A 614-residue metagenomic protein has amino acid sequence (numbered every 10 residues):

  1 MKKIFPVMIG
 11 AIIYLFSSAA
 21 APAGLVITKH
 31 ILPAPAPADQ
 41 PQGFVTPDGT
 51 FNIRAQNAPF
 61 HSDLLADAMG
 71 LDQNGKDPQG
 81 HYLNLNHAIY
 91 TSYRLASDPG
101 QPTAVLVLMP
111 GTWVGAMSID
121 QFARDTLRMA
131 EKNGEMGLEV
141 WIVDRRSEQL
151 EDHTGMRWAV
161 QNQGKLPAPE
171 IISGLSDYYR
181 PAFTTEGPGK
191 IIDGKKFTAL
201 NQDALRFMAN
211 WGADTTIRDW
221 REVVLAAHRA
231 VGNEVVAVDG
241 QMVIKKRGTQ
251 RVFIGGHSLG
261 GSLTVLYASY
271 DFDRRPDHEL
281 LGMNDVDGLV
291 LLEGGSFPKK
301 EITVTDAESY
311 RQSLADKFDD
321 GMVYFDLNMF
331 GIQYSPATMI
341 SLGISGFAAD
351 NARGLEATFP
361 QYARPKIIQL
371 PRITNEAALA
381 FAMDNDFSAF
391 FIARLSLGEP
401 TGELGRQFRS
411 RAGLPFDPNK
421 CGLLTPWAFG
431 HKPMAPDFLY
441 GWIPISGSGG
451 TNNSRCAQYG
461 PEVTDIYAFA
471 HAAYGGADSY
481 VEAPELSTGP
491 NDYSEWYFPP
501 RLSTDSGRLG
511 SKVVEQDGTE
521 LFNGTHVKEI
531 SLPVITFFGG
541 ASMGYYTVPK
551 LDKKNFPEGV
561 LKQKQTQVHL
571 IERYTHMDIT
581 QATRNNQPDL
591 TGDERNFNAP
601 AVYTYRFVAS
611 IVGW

Functional and structural regions predicted by a protein language model:
G24-D98: N-terminal cap/lid segment of alpha/beta-hydrolase-fold proteins
L95-R180: Short, surface-exposed "cap/lid" segments of acyl-processing enzymes
L108-M109, L292, I571: Alpha/beta-hydrolase
D144, E376-W614: C-terminal subdomain of alpha/beta-hydrolase-fold enzymes, centered on the catalytic histidine and its supporting
V160-V243: Alpha/beta-hydrolase active-site loop
K165, T264-I368, R372-I373: A catalytic-pocket lid/entrance helix-loop region that shapes and gates access to the active site across common
E234-S258: Alpha/beta-hydrolase fold nucleophile elbow
G256-L266: Glycine-rich nucleophile elbow surrounding the catalytic serine of serine-hydrolase chemistry
